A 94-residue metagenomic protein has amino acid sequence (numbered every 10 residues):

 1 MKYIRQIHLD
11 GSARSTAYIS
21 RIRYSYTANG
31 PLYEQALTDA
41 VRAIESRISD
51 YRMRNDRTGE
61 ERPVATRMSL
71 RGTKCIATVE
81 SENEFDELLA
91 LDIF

Functional and structural regions predicted by a protein language model:
M1-A13, S20, N55, E60-R62 (+1 more regions): N-terminal "domain-start" segment
D10, P31-Y33, A40, T58 (+2 more regions): Residue-level detector of solvent-exposed, low-hydrophobicity positions
A13-S46: Short, flexible N-terminal segments of the mature chain
A17, R23-S25, D50, E84 (+1 more regions): Intrinsic disorder/low-structure terminal segments
Y33-V64, T73: Eukaryote-biased intrinsically disordered, low-complexity acidic regions enriched in Ser/Thr/Pro
D56-F94: Short, compact, well-ordered microdomains
